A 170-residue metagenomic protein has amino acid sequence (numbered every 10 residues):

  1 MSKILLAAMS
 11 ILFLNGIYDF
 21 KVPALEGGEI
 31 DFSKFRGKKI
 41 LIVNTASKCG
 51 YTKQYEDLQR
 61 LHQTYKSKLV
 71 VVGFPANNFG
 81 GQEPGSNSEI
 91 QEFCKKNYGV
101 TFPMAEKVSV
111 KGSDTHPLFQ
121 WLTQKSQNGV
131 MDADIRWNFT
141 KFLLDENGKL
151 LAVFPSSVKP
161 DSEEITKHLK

Functional and structural regions predicted by a protein language model:
M1-I4: Positively charged n-region of N-terminal signal peptides that target proteins for export
I11-S33, Y51-K53, H116-P117: N-terminal "domain-start" segment that seeds a small globular fold
R36-I40, K48, T52-N77, C94-Y98: Conserved helix-turn-beta segment immediately C-terminal to the redox Cys motif in thioredoxin-like folds
K53, D57-R60, G85, E89 (+2 more regions): Extracytoplasmic/secreted proteins, especially bacterial periplasmic and envelope-associated proteins
K68-S86, T101-G112: Thiol-based oxidoreductase modules, predominantly thioredoxin-like and allied folds used for disulfide exchange
S88-W137: Short, internal strand/loop/helix patches that form the active-site neighborhood or redox-interaction surface
Q120, Q124-K170: Thiol-/selenol-based redox modules, centered on thioredoxin-like and closely related oxidoreductase domains
